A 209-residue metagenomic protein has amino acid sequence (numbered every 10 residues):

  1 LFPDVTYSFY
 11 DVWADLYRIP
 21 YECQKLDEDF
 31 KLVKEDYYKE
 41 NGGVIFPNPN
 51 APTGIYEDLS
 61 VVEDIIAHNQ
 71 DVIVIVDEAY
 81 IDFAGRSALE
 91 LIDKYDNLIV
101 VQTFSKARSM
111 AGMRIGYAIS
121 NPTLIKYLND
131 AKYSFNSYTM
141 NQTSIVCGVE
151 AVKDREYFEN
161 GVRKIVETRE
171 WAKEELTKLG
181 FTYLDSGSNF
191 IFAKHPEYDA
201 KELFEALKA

Functional and structural regions predicted by a protein language model:
L1-W13, P20: Conserved PLP-anchoring active-site segment centered on the Schiff-base-forming lysine
P3-D4, C23-D27, Q102: Short beta->alpha connector loops at strand-helix junctions that form conserved, small/polar/Pro-enriched
Y7, N48-P52, K106, N189: Short glycine-rich anion-binding loops that position phosphate/pyrophosphate groups of nucleotides and phosphorylated
Y17-R18, K94-Y95, L179: Short, structured coil segments at secondary-structure junctions
E22, D27-D82: Active-site phosphate-binding strand-loop segment of PLP-dependent enzymes
N97-T177, F181-L184: PLP-dependent aminotransferase class I/II
V166, K178-L207: Conserved PLP-binding catalytic core of the aspartate aminotransferase-like
